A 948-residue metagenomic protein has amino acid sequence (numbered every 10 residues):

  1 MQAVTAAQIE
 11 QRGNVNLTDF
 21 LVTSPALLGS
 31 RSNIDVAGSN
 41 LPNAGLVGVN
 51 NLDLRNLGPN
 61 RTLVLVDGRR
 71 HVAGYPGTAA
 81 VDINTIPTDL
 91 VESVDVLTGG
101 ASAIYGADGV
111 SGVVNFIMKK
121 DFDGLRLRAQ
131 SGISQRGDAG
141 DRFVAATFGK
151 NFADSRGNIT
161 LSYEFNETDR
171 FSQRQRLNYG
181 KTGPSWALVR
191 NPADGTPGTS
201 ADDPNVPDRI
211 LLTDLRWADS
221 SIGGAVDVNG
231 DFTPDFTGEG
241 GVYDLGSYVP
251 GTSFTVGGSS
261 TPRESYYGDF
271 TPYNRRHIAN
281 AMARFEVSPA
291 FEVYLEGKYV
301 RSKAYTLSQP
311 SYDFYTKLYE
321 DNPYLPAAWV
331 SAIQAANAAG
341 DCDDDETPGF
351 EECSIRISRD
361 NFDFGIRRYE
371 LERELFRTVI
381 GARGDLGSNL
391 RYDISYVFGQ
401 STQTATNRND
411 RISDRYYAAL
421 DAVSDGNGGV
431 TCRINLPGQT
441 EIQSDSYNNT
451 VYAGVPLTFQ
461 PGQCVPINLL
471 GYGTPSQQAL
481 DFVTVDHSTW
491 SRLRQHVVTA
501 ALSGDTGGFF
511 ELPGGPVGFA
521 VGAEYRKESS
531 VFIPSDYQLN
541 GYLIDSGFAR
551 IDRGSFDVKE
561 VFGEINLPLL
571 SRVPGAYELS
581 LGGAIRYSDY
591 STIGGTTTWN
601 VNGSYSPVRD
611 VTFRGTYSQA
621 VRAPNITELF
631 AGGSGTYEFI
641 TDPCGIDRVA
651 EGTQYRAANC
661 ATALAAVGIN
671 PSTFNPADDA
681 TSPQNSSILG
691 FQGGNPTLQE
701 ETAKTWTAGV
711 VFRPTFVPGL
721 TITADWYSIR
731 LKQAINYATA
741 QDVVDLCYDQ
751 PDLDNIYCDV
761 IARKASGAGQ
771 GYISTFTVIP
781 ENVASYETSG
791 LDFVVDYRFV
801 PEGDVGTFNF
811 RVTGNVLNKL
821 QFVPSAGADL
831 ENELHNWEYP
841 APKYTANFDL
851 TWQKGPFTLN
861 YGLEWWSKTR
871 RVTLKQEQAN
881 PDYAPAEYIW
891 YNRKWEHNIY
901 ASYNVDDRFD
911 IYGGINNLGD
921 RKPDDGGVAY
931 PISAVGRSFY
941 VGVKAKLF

Functional and structural regions predicted by a protein language model:
M1-R12, G74: N-terminal periplasmic "start-of-domain" segments of outer-membrane beta-barrel proteins
D19-V49, L57, R69-D89, S93-I380 (+7 more regions): Surface-exposed beta-strand-turn/loop segments characteristic of Gram-negative outer-membrane beta-barrels
N56-L57, E164, G223-A225, P262-S308 (+12 more regions): Outer-membrane beta-barrel transmembrane strands
L125-I133, E578-S591, G603, F613-Y617 (+1 more regions): Transmembrane beta-strand segments that form the barrel wall of outer-membrane beta-barrel proteins
D169, R174-N178, S185-N191, T196 (+5 more regions): Conserved small-residue
D545-F556, I773-D792, F799-W895, S933-S938: C-terminal extracellular loops and terminal segments of Gram-negative outer membrane beta-barrel proteins
T627-I722, F776-L791, A841-P842: Outer-membrane beta-barrel signature, preferentially recognizing the C-terminal barrel domain of Gram-negative
K732, N818-K819, G862-A879, Y891 (+1 more regions): C-terminal beta-signal and adjacent terminal beta-strands/loops of Gram-negative outer-membrane beta-barrel proteins
